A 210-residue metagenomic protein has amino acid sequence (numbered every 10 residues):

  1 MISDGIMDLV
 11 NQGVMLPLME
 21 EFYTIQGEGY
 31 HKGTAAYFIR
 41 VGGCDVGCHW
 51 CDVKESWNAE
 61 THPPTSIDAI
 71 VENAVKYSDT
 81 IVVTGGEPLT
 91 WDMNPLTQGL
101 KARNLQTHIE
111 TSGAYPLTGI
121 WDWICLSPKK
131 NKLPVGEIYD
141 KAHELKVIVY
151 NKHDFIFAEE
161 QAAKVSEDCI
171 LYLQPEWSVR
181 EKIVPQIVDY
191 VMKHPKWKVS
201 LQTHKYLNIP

Functional and structural regions predicted by a protein language model:
M1-G13: Radical SAM enzyme core and accessory elements
S3, L16-Y23, A35-F38, G42-W121: Conserved Radical SAM active-site core
Q26-G29: A short beta-strand-turn-helix
H31-G33, Y139: A generic structural micro-feature
V71, L89-P210: Conserved AdoMet/S-adenosylmethionine-binding subsite of the radical SAM
